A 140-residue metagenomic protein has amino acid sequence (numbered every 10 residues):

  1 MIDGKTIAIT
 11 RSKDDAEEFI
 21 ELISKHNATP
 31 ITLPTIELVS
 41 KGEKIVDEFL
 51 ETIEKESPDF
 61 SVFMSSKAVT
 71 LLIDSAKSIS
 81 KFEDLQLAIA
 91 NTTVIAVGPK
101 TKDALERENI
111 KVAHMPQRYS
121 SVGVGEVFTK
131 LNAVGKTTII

Functional and structural regions predicted by a protein language model:
M1-I140: Conserved beta-alpha
